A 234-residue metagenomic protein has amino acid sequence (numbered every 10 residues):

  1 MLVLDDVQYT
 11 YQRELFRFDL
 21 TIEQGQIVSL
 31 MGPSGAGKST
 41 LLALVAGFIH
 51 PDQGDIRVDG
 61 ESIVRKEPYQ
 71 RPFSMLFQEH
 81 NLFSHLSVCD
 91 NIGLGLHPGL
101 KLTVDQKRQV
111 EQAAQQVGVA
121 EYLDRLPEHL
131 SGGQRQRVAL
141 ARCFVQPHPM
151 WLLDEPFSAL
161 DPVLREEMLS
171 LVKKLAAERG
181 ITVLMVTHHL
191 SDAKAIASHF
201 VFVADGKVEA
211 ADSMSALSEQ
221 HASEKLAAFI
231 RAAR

Functional and structural regions predicted by a protein language model:
L2-A159, V163-L164, M168, L175: ABC family nucleotide-binding domain
G180-V186: Conserved H-loop
H188-S191: The feature captures the ABC ATPase H-loop/switch
A193-A195: A short, surface-exposed alpha-helical micro-motif characterized by mixed small hydrophobic and charged/polar residues
D205-G206: Conserved ABC ATPase "signature" C-loop
A211-D212: ABC ATPase "signature
S215-R234: C-terminal boundary and immediately downstream tail of ABC-type ATPase nucleotide-binding domains
